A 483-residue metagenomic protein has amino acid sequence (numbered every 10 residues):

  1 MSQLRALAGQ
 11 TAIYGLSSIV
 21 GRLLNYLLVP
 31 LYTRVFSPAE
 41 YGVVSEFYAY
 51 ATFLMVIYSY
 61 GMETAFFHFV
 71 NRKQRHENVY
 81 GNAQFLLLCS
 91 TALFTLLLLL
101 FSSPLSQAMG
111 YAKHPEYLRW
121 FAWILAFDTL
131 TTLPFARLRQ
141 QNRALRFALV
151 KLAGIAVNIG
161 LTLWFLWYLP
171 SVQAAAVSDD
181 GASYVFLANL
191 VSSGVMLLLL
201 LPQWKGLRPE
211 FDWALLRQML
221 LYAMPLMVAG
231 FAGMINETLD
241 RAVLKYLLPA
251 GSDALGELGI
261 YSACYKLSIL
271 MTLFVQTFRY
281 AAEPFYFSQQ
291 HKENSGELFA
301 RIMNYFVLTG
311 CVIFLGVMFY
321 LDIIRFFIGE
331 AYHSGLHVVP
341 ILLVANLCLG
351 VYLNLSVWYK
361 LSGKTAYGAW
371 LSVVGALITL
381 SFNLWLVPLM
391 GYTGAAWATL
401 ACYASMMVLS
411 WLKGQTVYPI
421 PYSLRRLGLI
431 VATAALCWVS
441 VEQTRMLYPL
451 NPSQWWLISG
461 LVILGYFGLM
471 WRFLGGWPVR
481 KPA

Functional and structural regions predicted by a protein language model:
M1-Q3, L7, A175-Y184, L198-E237 (+3 more regions): Interhelical loop/hinge segments that connect adjacent transmembrane helices in multipass membrane
S2-E63, S90-S102, I124, N158-I159 (+2 more regions): Signature of the first transmembrane helix
G9-G21, F47, V56-S103, E116-W120 (+4 more regions): Membrane-water interface segments that mark the loop-to-transmembrane alpha-helix transition
Q10-N25, G154, N158, V185-L200 (+3 more regions): Transmembrane helical elements of multi-pass membrane transporters/channels
V29-F53, P115-E116, S178, A182 (+4 more regions): Interfacial/gating helices of multi-pass transporter permease domains
F69-L86, I260-S372: Specific pore-lining/lateral-gate transmembrane helices of multi-pass inner-membrane transport and insertion machines
R119, A148-K205, V373-T379, Y392-K413 (+1 more regions): Hydrophobic alpha-helical transmembrane segments
S440-A483: Membrane-proximal transmembrane or re-entrant/amphipathic helices at the cytosolic face
